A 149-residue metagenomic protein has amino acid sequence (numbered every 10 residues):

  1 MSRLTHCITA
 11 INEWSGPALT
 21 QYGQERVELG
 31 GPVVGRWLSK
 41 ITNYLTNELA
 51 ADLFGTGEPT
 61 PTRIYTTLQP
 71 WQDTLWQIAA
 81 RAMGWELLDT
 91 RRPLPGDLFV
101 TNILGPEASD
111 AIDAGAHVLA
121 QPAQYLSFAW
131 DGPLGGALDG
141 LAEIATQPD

Functional and structural regions predicted by a protein language model:
M1-S15, A51-E58: Actinobacteria-biased recognition of intrinsically disordered, low-complexity terminal regions
H6-G30, I144-D149: AMP-dependent adenylate-forming
N12, W76, A80, A111-I112: A generic structural signal for well-ordered alpha-helical segments
Y22, L88-R92, Q121: Conserved beta-strand termini and adjacent loop/short-helix elements that scaffold enzyme active sites in alpha/beta
V27, Y44-E86, T90-P93: Conserved AMP-binding/adenylate-forming
I41: Thiolate-centered catalytic microenvironments shared by cysteine-dependent enzyme domains
P93-D149: ANL superfamily adenylate-forming
